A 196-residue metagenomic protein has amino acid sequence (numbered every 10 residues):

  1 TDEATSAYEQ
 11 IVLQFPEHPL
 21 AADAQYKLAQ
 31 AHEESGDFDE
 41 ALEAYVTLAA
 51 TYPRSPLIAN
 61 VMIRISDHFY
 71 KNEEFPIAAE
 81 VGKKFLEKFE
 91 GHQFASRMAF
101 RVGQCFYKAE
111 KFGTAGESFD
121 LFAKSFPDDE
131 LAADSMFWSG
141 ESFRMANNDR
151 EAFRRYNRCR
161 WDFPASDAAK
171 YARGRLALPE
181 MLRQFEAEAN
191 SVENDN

Functional and structural regions predicted by a protein language model:
T1-N196: Acidic, polar-rich low-complexity tracts and alpha-helical solenoid repeat scaffolds
